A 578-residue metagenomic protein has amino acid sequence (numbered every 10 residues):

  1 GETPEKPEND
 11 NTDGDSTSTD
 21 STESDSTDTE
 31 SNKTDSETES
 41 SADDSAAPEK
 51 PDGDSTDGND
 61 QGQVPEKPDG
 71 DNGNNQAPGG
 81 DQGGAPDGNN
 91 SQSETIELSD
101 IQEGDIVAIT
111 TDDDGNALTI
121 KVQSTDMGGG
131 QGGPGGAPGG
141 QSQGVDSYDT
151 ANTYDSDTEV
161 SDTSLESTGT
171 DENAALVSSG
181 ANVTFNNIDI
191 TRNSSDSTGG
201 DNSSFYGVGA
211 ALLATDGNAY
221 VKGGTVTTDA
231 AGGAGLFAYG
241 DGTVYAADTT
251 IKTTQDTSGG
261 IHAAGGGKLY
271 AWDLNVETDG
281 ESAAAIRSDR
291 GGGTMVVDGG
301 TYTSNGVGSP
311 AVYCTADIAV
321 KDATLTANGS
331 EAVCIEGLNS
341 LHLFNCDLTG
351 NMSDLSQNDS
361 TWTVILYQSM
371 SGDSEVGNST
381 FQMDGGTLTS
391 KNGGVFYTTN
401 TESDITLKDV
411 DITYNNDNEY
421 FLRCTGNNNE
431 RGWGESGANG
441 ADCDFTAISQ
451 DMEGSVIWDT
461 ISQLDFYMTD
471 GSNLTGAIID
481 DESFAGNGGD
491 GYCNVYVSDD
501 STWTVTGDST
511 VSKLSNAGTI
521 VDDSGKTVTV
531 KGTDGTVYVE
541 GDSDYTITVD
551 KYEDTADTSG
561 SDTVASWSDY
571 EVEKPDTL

Functional and structural regions predicted by a protein language model:
G1, A42, D87-G129, D298 (+8 more regions): ...the same signal can extend to comparable exposed beta-sheet modules with similar sequence chemistry even outside
G1-D105, L118-D146, M370, R431: Disordered, low-complexity segments in secreted/periplasmic proteins that are enriched in proline
K6, K50, P65-K67, A77 (+17 more regions): Acidic/polar low-complexity surface segments
G88-D100, S147-T153, T168, D201-D241 (+6 more regions): Right-handed parallel beta-helix
G136-S195, D544-I547, D554-A556, D562-L578: N-terminal segments that cap or nucleate solenoid repeat domains
Y154-D162, N182-I188, A219-G223, T243-T249 (+15 more regions): All-beta strand scaffolds that present successive hydrophobic residues in beta-strands
S167, R192, S197, T228-A230 (+8 more regions): Residues in short coils/turns that link rungs of repeat/solenoid architectures in beta-rich domains
S436-C443, A447-Y552: Extracellular beta-solenoid/beta-roll
